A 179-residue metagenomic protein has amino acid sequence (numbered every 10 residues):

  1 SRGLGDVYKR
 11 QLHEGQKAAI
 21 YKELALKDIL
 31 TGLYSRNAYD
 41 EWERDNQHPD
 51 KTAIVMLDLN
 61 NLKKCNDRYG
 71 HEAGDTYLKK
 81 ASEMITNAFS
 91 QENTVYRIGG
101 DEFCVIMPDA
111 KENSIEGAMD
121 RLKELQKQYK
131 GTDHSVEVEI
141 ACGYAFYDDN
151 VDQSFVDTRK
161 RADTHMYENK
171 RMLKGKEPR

Functional and structural regions predicted by a protein language model:
S1-Y8: Short, small-residue-biased leader/transition segments that mark boundaries at the very start of proteins
Y21-E41, L57-H71, K79: Conserved nucleotide-binding and Mg2+-coordinating catalytic segments in signaling enzymes
A53-D58, V95: Active-site-flanking beta-strand signature of metal-NTP-handling nucleotidyl enzymes and homologous cyclase-like
L62, A81, F103, C142: Hydrophobic framework residues that shape the active-site pocket of cyclic nucleotide turnover catalytic cores
A73-E92, E102: Active-site-proximal alpha-helical element of nucleotidyl cyclase-like catalytic domains and analogous helices
Y77, C104-L122: Short helix/loop segment flanking the catalytic signature motif in cyclic-nucleotide metabolism enzymes
T94-R97, V136: A short pre-motif secondary-structure segment
E116-K123, K127-D133, Y147-P178: Catalytic-core segments of nucleotide cyclases and related cyclic-nucleotide turnover enzymes
